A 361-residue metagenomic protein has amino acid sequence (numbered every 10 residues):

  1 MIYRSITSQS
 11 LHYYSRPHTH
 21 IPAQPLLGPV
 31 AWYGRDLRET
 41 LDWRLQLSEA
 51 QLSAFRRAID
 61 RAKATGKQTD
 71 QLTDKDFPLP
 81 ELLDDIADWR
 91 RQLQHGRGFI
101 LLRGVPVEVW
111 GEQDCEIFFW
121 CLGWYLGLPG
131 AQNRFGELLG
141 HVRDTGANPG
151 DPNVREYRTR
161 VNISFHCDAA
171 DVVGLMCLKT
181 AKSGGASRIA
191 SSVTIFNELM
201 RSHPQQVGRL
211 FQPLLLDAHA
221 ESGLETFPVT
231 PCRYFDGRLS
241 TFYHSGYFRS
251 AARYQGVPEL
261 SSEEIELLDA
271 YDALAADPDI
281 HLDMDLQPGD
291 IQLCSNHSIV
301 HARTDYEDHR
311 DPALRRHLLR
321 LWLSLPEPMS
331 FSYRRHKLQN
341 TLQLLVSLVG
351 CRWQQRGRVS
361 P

Functional and structural regions predicted by a protein language model:
I2-L82, A87-W89, Q94-H95, I100 (+5 more regions): Active-site environment of non-heme Fe oxygenases that use a 2-His-1-carboxylate facial triad
Q113-W120, I189-S191: "Short basic amphipathic alpha-helical interaction patches in structured regions
F119-G130: A short alpha->loop->secondary-structure connector
